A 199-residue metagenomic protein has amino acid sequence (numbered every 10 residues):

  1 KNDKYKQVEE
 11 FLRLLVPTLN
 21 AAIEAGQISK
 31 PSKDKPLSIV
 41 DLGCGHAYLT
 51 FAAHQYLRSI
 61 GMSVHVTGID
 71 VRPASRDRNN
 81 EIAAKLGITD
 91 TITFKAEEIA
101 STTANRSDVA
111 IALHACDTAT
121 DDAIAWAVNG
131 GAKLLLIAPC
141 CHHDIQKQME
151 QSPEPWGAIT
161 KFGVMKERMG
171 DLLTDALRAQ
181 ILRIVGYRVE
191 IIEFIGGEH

Functional and structural regions predicted by a protein language model:
K1-S29: S-adenosyl-L-methionine
E9, R13, V71-H199: Class I S-adenosyl-L-methionine
L15, L19-G26, H54-R58, A83 (+1 more regions): Structural motif corresponding to the C-terminal cap of alpha-helices
A25-P36, I60-S63, T89: Short helix-terminating capping/connector loops at secondary-structure junctions
D34-G45: Conserved class I S-adenosyl-L-methionine
G43-H46, C141-H143: Short glycine-enriched loops at secondary-structure junctions
H46-G61: Conserved SAM-binding loop of SAM-dependent methyltransferases across substrates and taxa, primarily the Class I
H65-D70: Conserved SAM-binding motif I beta-strand of class I
